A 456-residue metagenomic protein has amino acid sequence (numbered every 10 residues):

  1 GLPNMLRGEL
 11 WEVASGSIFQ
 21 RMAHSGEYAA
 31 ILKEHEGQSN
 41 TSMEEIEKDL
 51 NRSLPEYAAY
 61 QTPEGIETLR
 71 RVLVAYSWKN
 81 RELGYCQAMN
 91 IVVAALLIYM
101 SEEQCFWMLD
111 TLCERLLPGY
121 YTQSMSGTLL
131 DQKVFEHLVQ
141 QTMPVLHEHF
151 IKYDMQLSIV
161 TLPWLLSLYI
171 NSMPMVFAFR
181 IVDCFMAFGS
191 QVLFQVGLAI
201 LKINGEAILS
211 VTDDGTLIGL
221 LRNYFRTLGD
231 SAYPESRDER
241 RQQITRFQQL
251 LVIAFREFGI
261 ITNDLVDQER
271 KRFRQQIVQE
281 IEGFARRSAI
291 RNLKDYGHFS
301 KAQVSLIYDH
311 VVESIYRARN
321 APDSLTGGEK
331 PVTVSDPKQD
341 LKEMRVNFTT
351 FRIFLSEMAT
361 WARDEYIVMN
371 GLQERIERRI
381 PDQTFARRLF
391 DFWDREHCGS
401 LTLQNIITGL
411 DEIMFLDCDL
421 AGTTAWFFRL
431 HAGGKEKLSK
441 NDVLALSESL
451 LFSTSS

Functional and structural regions predicted by a protein language model:
G1-S456: Eukaryotic endosomal/vacuolar membrane-trafficking regulators centered on PX-domain-mediated PI3P pathways
